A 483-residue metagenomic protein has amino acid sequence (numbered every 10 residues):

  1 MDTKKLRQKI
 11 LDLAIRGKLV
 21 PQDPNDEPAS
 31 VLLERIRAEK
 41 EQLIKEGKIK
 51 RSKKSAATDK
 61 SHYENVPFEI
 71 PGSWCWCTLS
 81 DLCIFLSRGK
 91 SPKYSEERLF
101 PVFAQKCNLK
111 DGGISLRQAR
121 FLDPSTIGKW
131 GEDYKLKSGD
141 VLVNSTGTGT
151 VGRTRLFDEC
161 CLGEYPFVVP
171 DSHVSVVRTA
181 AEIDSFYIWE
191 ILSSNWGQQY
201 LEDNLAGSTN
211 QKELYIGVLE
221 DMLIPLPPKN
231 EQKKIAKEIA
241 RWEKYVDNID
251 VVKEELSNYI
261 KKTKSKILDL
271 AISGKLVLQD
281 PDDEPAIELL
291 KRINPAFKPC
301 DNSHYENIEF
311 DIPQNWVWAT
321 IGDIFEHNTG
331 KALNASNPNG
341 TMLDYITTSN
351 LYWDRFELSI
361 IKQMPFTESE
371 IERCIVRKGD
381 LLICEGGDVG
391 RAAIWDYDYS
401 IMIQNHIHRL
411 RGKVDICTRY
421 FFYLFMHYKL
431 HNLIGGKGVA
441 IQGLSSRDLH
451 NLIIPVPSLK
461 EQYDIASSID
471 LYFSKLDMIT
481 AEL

Functional and structural regions predicted by a protein language model:
M1-P24, S30-V31, E41, K45 (+3 more regions): Short amphipathic coiled-coil heptad-repeat segments
K9, K18, S61-G89, D221 (+9 more regions): Non-catalytic DNA-recognition/assembly elements of restriction-modification systems
P28-E69, P285-D311: Phosphate/adenylate-binding "loop-and-lid" substructures adjacent to NTP/NAD/dNTP-binding pockets in NTP-dependent
D59-N65, S80-K93, C107-V141, S303-N307 (+2 more regions): Sequence-specific dsDNA recognition surfaces
T78-I84, L109-R117, E132, C160-P225 (+6 more regions): Basic, amphipathic alpha-helical recognition segments used for DNA target recognition
G149-F157, V389-D396: Short, Lys/Arg- and Gly-enriched loop/turn segments at beta-strand edges
